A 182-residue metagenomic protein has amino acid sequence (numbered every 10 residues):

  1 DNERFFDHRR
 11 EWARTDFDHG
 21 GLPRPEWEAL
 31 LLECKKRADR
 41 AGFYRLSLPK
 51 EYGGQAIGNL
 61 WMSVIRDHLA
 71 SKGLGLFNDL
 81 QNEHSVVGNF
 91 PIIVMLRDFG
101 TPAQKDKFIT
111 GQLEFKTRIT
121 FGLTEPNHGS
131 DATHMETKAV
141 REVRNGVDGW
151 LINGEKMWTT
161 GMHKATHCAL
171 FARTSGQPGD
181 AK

Functional and structural regions predicted by a protein language model:
D1-V87, F99-K116, G146: Amphipathic, small/basic residue-rich leader segments at the start of a protein or domain
P49, G122-T124, N153, F171: Short beta-strand segments
E51, T124-H128, M157-W158: Short, solvent-exposed loop/turn elements at beta->coil junctions and helix N-caps that rim active or binding pockets
I92-F99, F121: Flexible, glycine-rich active-site loops centered on histidine and acidic residues that chelate a metal or position
F115-L123: A short, Trp-centered hydrophobic/proline-enriched beta-strand micro-motif
N127-E136: Active-site-adjacent elements of ketosynthase-type condensing enzymes
T137-R141: A structural signal for short hydrophobic beta-strand segments in well-ordered beta-sheet cores
D148-K182: A short core secondary-structure module
